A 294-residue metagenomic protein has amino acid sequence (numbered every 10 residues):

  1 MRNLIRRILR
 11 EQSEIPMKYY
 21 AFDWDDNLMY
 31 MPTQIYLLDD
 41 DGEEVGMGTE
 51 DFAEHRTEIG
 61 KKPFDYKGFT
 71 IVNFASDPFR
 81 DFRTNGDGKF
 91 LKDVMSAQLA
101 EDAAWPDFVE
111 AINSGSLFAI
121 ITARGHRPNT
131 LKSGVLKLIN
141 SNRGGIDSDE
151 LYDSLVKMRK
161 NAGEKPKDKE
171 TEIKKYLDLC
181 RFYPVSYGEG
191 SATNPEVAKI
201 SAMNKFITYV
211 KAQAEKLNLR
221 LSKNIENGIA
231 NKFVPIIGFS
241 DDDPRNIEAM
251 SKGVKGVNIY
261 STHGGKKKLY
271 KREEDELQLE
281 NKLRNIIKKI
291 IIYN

Functional and structural regions predicted by a protein language model:
M1-K18, E110, S114, K223 (+3 more regions): Intrinsically disordered, compositionally biased, charge-dense segments
I15-T193: Alpha-helical substrate-recognition element adjacent to the catalytic core
K18, K199-R245: Conserved Lys-Pro-Asp/Glu-containing loop-to-beta segment of HAD-superfamily phosphomonoesterases, centered on
W24, N218, G228, K232-L279: Acidic, Mg2+-coordinating phosphoryl-transfer loop and its flanking beta/alpha structural elements, shared across
L131-V135, M203, M250: Hydrophobic packing residues within well-ordered alpha-helices of enzyme cores
A162-L177, F182, A214, N218-I229 (+2 more regions): Acidic, divalent-metal-binding catalytic cores of TOPRIM and closely related two-metal-ion phosphodiester/pyrophosphate
V185, F206, T262-G264: Conserved beta-strand termini and adjacent loop/short-helix elements that scaffold enzyme active sites in alpha/beta
Y187-A198, K266-Y270: A short acidic, often aromatic-flanked loop/helix-cap motif at beta-alpha or helix-coil junctions that lines enzyme
